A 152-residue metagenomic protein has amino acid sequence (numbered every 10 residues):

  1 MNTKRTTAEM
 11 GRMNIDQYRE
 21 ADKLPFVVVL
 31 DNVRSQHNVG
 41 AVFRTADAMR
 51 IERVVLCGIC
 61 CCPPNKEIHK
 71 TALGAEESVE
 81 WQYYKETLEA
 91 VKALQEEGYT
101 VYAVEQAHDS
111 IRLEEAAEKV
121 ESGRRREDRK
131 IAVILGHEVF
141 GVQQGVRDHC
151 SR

Functional and structural regions predicted by a protein language model:
M1-R152: Post-transcriptional modification and biogenesis factors for structured RNAs of the translation apparatus
